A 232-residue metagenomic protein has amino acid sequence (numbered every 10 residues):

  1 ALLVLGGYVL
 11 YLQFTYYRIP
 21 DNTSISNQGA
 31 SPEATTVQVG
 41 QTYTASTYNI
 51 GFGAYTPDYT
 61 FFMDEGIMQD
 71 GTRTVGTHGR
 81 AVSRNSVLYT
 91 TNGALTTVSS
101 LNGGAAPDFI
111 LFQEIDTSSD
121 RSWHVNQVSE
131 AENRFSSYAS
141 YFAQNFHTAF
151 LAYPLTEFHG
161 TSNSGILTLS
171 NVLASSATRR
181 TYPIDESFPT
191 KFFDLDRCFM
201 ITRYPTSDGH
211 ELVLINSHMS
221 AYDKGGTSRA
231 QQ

Functional and structural regions predicted by a protein language model:
A1-R134, Q144-Y153, E157, A230-Q231: N-terminal, active-site-proximal structural segment of metallo-dependent hydrolase catalytic domains
T35-A45, P57, S162-A177, F193-N216: Beta-strand-turn-beta hairpins that frame and shape the catalytic cleft of phosphate-ester-processing enzymes
Y48-G51, Q113-I115, A143-F146, N171-V172 (+2 more regions): Active-site-proximal beta-strand/loop segments in catalytic clefts of secreted hydrolases
Y55-D58, D120, R179, E211-L212 (+1 more regions): Short acidic, gly/pro-rich beta-turn/loop elements at beta-sheet edges and active-site/ligand-binding grooves
S137-D185: Catalytic-core segment of enzymes that process non-peptidic bonds
R179-D196, A230: Binuclear metal-dependent hydrolase catalytic cores centered on His/Asp/Glu-rich metal-binding motifs
G209-Q232: Flexible, glycine-rich surface segments
